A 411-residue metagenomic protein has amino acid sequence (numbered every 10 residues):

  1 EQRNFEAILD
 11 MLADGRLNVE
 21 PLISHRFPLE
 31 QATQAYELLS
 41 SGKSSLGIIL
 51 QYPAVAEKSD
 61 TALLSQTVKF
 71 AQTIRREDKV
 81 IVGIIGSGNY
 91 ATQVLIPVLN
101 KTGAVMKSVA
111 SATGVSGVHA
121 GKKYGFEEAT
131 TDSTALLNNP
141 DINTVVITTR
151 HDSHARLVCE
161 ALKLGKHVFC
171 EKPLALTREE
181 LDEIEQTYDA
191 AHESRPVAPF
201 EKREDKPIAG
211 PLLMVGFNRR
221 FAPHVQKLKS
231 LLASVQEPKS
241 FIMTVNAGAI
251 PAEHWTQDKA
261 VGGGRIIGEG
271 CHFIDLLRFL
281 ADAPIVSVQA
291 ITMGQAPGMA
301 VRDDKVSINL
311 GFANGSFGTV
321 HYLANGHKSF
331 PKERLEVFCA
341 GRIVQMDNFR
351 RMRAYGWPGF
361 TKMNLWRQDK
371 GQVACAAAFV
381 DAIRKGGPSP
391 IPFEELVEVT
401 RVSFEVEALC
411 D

Functional and structural regions predicted by a protein language model:
E1, P211, N218-M299: Predominantly a Rossmann-like dinucleotide-binding segment in NAD(P)-dependent oxidoreductases
E1-L22, A374-F379: C-terminal substrate-binding/catalytic core of Rossmann-like NAD(P)-dependent dehydrogenases/reductases
I23-Q31, E128-D132: Short acidic-hydrophobic, aromatic-tinged amphipathic segments that line or gate anion-handling sites
E37-S45, K58-R75, A313, A378-D411: C-terminal helix-rich "cap/oligomerization" subdomain common to oxidoreductases
D60-Y124: N-terminal Rossmann-like dinucleotide-binding module
R75-V80, T292, G298-D303, A313-A377 (+1 more regions): NAD(P)-dinucleotide binding in Rossmann-like oxidoreductases
A135-R156, F169: Rossmann-like NAD(P)-binding element
R156-F217: Beta-strand-loop-alpha-helix segment that lines the small-molecule cofactor/substrate pocket of alpha/beta enzymes
